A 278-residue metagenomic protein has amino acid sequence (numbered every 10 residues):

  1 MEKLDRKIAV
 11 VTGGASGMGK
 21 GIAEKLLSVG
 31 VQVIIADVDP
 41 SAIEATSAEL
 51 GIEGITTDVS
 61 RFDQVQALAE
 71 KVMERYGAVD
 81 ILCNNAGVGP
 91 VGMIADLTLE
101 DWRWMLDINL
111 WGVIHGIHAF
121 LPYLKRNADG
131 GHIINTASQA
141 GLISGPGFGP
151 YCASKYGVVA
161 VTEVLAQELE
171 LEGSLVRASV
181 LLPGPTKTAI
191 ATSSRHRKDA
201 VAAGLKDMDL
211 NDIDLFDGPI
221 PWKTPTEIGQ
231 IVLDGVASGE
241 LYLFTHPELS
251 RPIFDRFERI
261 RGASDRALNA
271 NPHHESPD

Functional and structural regions predicted by a protein language model:
E2-Q32: Canonical Rossmann dinucleotide-binding motif of NAD(H)/NADP(H)-dependent dehydrogenases/reductases, specifically
L50, K71-L82, P90: A glycine-rich helix->loop->beta "capping" turn within Rossmann-like NAD(P)(H)-dependent oxidoreductase domains
T57-A67, L99: The beta1-alpha1 cofactor-binding region of Rossmann-like NAD(H)/NADP(H)-dependent oxidoreductases
M93-I94, D101-R103: Substrate-binding pocket helix/loop in short-chain dehydrogenase/reductase
I117, S154: Active-site helix of classical SDR
S138: Residue(s) in the substrate-gating loop at a strand-loop-helix junction that position the organic substrate next
L171-L243: SDR active-site lid
